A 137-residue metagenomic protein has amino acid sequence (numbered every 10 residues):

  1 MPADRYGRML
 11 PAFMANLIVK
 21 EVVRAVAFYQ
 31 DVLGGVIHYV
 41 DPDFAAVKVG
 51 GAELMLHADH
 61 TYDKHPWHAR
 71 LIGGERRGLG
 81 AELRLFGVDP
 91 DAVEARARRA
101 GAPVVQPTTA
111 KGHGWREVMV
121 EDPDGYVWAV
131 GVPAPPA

Functional and structural regions predicted by a protein language model:
M1-M14, V36-V88, A92-E121, V132-A137: Vicinal oxygen chelate
I18, V23-D41: N-terminal first-folded block
A25-Q30, A97, D122-G125: Conserved active-site tyrosine of GNAT-family acetyltransferases
